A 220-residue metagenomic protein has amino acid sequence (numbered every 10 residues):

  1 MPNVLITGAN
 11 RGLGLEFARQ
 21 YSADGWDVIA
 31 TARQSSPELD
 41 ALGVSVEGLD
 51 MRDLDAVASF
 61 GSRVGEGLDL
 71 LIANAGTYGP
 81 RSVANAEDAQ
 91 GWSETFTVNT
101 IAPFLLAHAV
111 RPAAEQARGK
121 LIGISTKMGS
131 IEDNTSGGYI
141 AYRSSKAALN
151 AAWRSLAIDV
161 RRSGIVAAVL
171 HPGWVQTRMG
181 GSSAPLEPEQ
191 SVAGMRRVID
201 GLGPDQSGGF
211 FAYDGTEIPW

Functional and structural regions predicted by a protein language model:
T7, L68-G76, N99, G123 (+1 more regions): Rossmann-fold scaffold of SDR-type NAD(P)-dependent oxidoreductases
N10-Q20: N-terminal Rossmann NAD(P)H-binding glycine-rich loop of SDR-like oxidoreductase domains
Y21-L39: Conserved glycine-rich Rossmann-like NAD(P)H-binding loop of the short-chain dehydrogenase/reductase
L42-D55: Rossmann-fold cofactor-recognition segment
R52-G67: Conserved Rossmann-fold cofactor-binding substructure of NAD(P)-dependent oxidoreductases
A56-S59, A102-A109: Conserved mid-core alpha-helix of short-chain dehydrogenase/reductase
T77, A84-F96, I101-L105, A117-R161: Catalytic loop of short-chain dehydrogenase/reductase
V169-P172, G181-W220: C-terminal helical subdomain
